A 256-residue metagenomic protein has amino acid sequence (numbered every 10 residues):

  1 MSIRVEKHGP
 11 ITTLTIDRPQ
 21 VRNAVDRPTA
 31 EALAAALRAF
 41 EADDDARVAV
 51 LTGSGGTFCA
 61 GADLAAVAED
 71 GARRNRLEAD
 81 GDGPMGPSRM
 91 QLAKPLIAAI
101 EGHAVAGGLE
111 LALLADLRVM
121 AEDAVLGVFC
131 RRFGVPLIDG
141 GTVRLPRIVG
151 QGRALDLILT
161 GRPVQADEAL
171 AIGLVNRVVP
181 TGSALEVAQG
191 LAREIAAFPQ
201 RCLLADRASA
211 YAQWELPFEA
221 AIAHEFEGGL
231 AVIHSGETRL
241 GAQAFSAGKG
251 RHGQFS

Functional and structural regions predicted by a protein language model:
M1-S54, D70, E186: Conserved CoA-thioester-binding segment of acyl-CoA-metabolizing enzymes
M1-T12, G161-A166, G182-E186, G190-S256: C-terminal alpha-helix plus adjacent terminal tail
L14, L51, D63, L111-L113 (+3 more regions): Hydrophobic/aromatic residues within transmembrane alpha-helices of multi-pass small-molecule transporters
A30-A34, R38, A42, L64-G102 (+2 more regions): An acidic, glycine-rich surface segment that forms the CoA-thioester-binding/catalytic face of crotonase-fold enzymes
E31, L155-D156, A223, E227: Amphipathic alpha-helical segments that line or abut small-molecule/effector binding pockets and mediate allosteric
G56-A60, A65, V105, G127: Short, active-site-adjacent cap segments at secondary-structure transitions
A60-G61, E69, G108, Q189: Short glycine-/acidic-enriched loop or helix-start segments at secondary-structure transitions that form or flank
P87-L203, S235: Crotonase-fold acyl-CoA enzyme core
